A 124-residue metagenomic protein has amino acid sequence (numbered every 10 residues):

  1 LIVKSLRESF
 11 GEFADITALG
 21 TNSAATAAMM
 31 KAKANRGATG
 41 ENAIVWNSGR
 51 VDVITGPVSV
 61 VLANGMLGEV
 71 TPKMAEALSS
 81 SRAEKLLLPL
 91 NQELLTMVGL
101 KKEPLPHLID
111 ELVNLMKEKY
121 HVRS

Functional and structural regions predicted by a protein language model:
L1-G56, V61-S124: A cross-family phosphate/adenosyl-ligand binding-site feature
